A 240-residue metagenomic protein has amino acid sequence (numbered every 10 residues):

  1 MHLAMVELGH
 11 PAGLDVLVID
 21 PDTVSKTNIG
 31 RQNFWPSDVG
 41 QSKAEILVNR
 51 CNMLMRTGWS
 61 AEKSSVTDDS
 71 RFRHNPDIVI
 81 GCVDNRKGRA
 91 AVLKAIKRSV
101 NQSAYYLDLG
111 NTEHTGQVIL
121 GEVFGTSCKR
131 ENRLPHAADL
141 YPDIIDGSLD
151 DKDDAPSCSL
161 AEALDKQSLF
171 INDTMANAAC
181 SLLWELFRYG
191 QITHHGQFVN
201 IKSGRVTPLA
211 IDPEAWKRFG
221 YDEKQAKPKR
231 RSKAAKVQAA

Functional and structural regions predicted by a protein language model:
M1-A4, G30-R31, A91-K94, L120: Short amphipathic alpha-helical segments
M1-L17: NAD(P)+-binding Rossmann beta1-loop-alpha1 motif at the extreme N-terminus of oxidoreductases
L3-E7, N33, I96-S99, F187: Active-site catalytic pocket residues across diverse enzymes, especially alpha/beta-hydrolases
A12-R56: Glycine-rich phosphate-binding loop and adjoining beta1-alpha1-beta2 segment of Rossmann-like nucleotide-binding folds
E62-S70: Conserved SAM/SAH-binding loop
F72-H74: A short, aliphatic-rich alpha-helical micro-motif
N85-A240: Glycine-rich phosphate/adenylate-binding loop
